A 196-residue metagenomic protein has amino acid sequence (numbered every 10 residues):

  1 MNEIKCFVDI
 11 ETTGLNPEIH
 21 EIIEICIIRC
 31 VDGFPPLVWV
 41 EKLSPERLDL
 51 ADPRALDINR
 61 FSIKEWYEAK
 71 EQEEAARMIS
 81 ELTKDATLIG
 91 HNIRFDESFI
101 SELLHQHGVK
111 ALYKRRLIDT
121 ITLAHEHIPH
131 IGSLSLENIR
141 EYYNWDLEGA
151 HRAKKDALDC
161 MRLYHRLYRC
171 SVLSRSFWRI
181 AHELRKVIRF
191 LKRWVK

Functional and structural regions predicted by a protein language model:
M1-H105, V109-K114, P129, S133 (+2 more regions): Conserved non-catalytic scaffold segment of RNase H-like nuclease domains
T12-G14, T122, D159: Short, glycine/acidic-enriched loop or turn micro-motifs at the edges of active sites
A75, D159-C160: Short Asp/Glu-rich motifs
I100, L123, C160-Y164: Buried hydrophobic packing segments
L112-A124: Conserved beta-strand -> loop -> alpha-helix junction used to position metal-binding or nucleic-acid-contacting
Y142, M161-K196: Acidic two-metal-ion nuclease catalytic site recognized across multiple nuclease folds, prominently DnaQ/RNase D-T
K155: Acidic donor-binding loop at a coil-to-helix junction in glycosyltransferase catalytic cores that engages
